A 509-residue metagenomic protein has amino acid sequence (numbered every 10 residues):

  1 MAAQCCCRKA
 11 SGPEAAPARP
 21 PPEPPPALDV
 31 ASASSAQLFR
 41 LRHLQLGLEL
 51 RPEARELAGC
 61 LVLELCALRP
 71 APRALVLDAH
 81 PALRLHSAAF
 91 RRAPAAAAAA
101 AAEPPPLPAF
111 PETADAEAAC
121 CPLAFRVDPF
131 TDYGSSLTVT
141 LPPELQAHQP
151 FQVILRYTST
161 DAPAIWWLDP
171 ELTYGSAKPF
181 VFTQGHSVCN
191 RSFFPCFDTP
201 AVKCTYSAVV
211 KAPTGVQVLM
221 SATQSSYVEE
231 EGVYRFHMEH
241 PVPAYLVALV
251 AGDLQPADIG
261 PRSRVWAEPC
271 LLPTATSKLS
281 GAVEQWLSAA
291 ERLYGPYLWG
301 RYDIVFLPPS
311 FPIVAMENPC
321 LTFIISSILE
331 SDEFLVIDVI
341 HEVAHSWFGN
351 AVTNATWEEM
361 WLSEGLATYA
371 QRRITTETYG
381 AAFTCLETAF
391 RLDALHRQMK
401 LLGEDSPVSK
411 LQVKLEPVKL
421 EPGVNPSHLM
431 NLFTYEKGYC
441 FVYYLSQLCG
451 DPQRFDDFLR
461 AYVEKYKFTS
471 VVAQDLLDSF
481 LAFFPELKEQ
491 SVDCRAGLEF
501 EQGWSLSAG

Functional and structural regions predicted by a protein language model:
M1-I304, D405-S406, E421, H428-E436 (+3 more regions): Acidic/His-enriched low-complexity segments
S135, F182, F236, W266-A508: Hydrophobic alpha-helical and helix-loop surface patches within well-folded domains that function as non-catalytic
